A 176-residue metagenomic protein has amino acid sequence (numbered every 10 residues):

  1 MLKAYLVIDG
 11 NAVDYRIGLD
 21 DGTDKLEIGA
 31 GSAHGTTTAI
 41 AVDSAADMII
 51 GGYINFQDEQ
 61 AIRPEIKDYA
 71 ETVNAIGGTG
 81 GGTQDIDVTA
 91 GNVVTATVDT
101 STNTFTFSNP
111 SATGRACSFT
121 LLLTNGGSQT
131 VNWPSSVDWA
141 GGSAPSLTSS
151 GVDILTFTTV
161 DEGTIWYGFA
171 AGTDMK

Functional and structural regions predicted by a protein language model:
M1-T37, D47, F56-G114, T124-G127: Self-maturation zones of extracellular/virion spikes and adhesins
K3, F105-T148, I154-T158: Extracellular, surface-exposed repeat/solenoid domains
T23-I28, A46-G51, W139-P145: Short, surface-exposed linear segments at secondary-structure transitions and domain or protein termini
S32-T36, D138-W139, T173-M175: Short, surface-exposed beta-strand-loop junctions and turns on beta-sheet-rich folds
G35, S44, S149-G151: Extracellular interaction modules
A39-A41, G52: A structural microfeature
I40, T148-K176: Low-complexity acidic/polar repeat-biased segments
